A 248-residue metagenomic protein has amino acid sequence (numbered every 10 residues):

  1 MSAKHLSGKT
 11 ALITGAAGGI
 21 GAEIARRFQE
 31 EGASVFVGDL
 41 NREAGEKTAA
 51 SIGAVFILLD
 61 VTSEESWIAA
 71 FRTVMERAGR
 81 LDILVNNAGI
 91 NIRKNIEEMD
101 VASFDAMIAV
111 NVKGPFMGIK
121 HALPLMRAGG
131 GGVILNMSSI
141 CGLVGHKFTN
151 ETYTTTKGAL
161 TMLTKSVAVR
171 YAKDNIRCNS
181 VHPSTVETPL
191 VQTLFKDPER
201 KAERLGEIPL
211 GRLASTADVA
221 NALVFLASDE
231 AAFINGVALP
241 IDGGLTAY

Functional and structural regions predicted by a protein language model:
S2, V144, V224, N235-Y248: Short C-terminal tail/terminal secondary-structure segment of NAD(P)H-dependent dehydrogenase/reductase domains
H5-F36: Canonical Rossmann dinucleotide-binding motif of NAD(H)/NADP(H)-dependent dehydrogenases/reductases, specifically
N95-I96, S103-I108, R204: Substrate-binding pocket helix/loop in short-chain dehydrogenase/reductase
I119, T156, T164: Active-site helix of classical SDR
P124, V169-R170, A232: Alpha-helical segment proximal to the catalytic Tyr-Lys
S139: Residue(s) in the substrate-gating loop at a strand-loop-helix junction that position the organic substrate next
A172-R177, I234-G236: Short, small/polar-rich loop/turn modules that mediate ligand/substrate recognition or access, typified
